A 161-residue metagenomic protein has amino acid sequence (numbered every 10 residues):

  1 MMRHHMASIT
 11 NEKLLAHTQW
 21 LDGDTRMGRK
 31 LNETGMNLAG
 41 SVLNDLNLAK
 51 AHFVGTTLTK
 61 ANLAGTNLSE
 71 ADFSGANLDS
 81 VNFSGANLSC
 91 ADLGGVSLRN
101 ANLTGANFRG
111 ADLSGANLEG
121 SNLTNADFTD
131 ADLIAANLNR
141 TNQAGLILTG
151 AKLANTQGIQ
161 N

Functional and structural regions predicted by a protein language model:
M1-M2: Short, contiguous pre-domain boundary segments
H5, I9-L15, Q19-N161: Tandem repeat scaffolds
